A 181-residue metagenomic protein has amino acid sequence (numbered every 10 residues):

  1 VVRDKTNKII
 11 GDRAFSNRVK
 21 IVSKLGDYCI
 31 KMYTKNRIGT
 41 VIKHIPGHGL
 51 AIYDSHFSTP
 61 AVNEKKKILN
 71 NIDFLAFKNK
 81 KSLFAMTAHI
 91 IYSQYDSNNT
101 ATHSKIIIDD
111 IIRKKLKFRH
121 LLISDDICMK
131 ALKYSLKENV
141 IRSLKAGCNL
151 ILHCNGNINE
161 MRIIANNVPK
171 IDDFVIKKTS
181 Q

Functional and structural regions predicted by a protein language model:
V2-I9: Short, conserved phosphate-binding/catalytic loop or strand-edge motifs used in phosphoryl-/nucleotidyl-transfer
G11-R18: Second-shell loop/turn segments in exported
I21-T34, G39-F174: Second-shell residues forming the walls of enzyme active-site clefts
K177-Q181: A short, charged, Gly/Pro-tolerant segment at domain boundaries
